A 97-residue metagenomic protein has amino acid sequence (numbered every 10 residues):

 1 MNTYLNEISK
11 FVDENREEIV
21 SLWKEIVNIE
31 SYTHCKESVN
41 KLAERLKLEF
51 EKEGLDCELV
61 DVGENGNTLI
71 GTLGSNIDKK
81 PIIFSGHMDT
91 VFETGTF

Functional and structural regions predicted by a protein language model:
N2-F97: Acidic/His- and Gly-rich active-site-bordering loop/insert found across diverse amide/peptide-bond hydrolases
